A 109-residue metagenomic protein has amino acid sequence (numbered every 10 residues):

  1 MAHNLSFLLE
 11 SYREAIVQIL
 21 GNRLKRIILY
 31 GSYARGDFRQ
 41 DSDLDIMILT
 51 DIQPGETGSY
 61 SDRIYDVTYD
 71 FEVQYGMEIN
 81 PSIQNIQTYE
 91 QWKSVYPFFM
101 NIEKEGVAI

Functional and structural regions predicted by a protein language model:
M1-K25, R35-Q40, D51-I109: Catalytic core of pol beta-like nucleotidyltransferases
S32: Conserved H-loop
L44-I48: Short beta-strand->loop micro-motif that forms the acidic, two-metal-ion catalytic signature in nucleotide-processing
